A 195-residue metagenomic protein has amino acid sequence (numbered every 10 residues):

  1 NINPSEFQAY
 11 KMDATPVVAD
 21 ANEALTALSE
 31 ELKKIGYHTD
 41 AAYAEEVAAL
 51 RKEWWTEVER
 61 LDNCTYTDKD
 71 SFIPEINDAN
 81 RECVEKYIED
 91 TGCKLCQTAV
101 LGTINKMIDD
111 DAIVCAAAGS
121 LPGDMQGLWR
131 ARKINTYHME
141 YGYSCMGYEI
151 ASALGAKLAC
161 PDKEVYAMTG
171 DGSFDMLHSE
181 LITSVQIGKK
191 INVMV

Functional and structural regions predicted by a protein language model:
N1-E59, N63: Glycine-rich, acidic loop regions that bind phosphate or pyrophosphate groups
P4, S120, F174: Short, glycine/acidic-enriched loop or turn micro-motifs at the edges of active sites
P4-F7, C83, E164: Generic signal for short, ordered secondary-structure residues within or immediately flanking folded domains
A9-K11, P16-I35, G123-V195: Thiamine diphosphate
L25, D40-V47, R51, K69 (+4 more regions): Alpha-helix initiation and N-capping motif
W54-A151, A156: Active-site diphosphate/adenylate-binding microenvironment
